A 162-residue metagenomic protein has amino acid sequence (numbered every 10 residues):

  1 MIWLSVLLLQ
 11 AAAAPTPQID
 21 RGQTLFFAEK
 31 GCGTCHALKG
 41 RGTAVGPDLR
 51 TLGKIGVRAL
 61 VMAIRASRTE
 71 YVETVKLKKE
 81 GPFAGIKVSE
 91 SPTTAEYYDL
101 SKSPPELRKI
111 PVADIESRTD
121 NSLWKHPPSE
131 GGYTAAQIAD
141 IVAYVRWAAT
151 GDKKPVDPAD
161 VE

Functional and structural regions predicted by a protein language model:
I2-A11: Sec-dependent N-terminal signal peptides
P15, V57, F83, E90-A95 (+3 more regions): C-terminal capping alpha-helices of c-type cytochrome domains
P15-L38, E162: Sequence/structural segment immediately N-terminal to covalent heme-attachment motifs in c-type and related
L25-E29, L49-G56, L60, I64 (+2 more regions): Flexible gly/pro/ser-rich segments immediately N-terminal to CXXCH heme-c attachment motifs in exported/periplasmic
F27, G31, R65, T69 (+1 more regions): Sec-exported extracytoplasmic/periplasmic mature domains
R41-T69, T74-D120: Gly/Gly-Pro-rich "capping" loops immediately C-terminal to redox-active cysteine motifs in periplasmic/lumenal
D120-P128: Small-residue transmembrane helix packing/gating motifs
